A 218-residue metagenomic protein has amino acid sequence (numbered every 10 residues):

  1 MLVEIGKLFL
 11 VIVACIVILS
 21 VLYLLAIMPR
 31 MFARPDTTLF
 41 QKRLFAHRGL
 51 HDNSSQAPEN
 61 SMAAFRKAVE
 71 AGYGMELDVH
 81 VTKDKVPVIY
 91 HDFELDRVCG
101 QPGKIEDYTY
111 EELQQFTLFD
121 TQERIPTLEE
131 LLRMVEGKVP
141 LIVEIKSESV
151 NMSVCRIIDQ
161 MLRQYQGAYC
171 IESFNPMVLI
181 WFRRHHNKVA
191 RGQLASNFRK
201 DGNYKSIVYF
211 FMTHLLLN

Functional and structural regions predicted by a protein language model:
L2-N218: Phosphate-group recognition and catalysis centered on beta-loop-alpha active-site segments
